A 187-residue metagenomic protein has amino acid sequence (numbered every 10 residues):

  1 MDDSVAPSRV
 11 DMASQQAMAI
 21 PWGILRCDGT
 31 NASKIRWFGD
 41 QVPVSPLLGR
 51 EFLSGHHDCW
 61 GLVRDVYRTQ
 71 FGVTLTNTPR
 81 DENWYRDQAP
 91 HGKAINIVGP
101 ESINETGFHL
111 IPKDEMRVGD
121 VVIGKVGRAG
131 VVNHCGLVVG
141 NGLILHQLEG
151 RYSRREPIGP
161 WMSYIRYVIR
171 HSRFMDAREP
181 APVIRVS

Functional and structural regions predicted by a protein language model:
M1-P7: Short HxH-centered metal-ligating active-site micro-motif
D11-Q15, R80-R154, I158-G159: ...with weaker cross-activation on analogous glycine-rich loops/strands in unrelated enzymes
S14-P43: Divalent-metal-activated hydrolytic enzyme cores
L25-C27, Q147, H171: Generic beta-sheet signal
Q41-F52: Short, flexible active-site loops
E51-F71: Active-site nucleophilic cysteine motif
T74-R80: Surface-exposed patches in mature extracellular/periplasmic domains of secreted proteins
Y167-S187: Low-complexity, Gly/Ser/Thr/Pro-rich intrinsically disordered linker/tail segments
